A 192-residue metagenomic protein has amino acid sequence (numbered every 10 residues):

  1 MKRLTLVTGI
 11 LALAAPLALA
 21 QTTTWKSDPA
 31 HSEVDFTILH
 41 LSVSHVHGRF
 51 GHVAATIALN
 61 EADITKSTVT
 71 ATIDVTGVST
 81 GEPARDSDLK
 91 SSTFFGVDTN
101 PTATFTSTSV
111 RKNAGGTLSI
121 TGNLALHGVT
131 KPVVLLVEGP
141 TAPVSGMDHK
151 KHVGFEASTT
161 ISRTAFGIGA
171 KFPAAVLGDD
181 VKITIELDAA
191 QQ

Functional and structural regions predicted by a protein language model:
M1-T8: Bacterial N-terminal signal peptides that target proteins for export
L11-A12: Repetitive helical segments and hydrophobic/amphipathic motifs
A20-Q192: Low-complexity, acidic/polar, glycine-enriched regions of mature
